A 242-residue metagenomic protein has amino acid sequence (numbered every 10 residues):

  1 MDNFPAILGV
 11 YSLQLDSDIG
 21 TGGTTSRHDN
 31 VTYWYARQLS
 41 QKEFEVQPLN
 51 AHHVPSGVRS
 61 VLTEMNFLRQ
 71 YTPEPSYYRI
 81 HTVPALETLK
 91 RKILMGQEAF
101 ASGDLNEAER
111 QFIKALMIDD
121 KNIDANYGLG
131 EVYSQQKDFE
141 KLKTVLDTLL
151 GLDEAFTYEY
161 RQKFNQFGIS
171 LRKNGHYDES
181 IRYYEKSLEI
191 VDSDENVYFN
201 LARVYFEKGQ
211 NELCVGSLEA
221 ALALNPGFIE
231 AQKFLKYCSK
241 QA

Functional and structural regions predicted by a protein language model:
M1-Q97, A101-K114, K141: Long, contiguous interaction/recruitment modules in multidomain scaffold/adaptor proteins
R59-N66, E131, Y160, F164: Alpha-helical tetratricopeptide repeat
P84-D147, G151, Q162-K173: Alpha-helical segment of the N-proximal tetratricopeptide repeat
L89, I123-D124, T157-R161, E195-N196 (+1 more regions): Helix-start (N-cap) detector for alpha-helical repeat units in TPR-like alpha-solenoids, especially tetratricopeptide
I118, L152-F156, I190, L224: Structural marker of alpha-solenoid helical repeat scaffolds
D147-G151, F206-K240: TPR/TPR-like (Sel1-like) alpha-helical repeat modules
